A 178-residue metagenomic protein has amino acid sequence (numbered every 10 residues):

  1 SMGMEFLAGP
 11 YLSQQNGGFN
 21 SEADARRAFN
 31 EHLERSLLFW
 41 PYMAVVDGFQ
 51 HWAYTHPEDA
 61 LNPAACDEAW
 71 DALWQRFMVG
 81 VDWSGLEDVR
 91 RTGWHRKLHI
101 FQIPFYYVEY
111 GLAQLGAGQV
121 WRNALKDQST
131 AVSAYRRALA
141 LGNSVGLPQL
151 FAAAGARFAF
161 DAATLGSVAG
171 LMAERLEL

Functional and structural regions predicted by a protein language model:
G3, L7, Y11-Q15, F19 (+3 more regions): C-terminal, non-catalytic "cap/extension" segments appended to globular domains
A28-R35, Y54, E58: Short beta-alpha connecting loops at secondary-structure transitions that line or flank enzyme active sites
E31-S36, K97-F101: Active-site-adjacent structural elements in folded domains
L38-P41: Active-site substrate-recognition segment that forms the wall of the catalytic cavity or substrate channel
